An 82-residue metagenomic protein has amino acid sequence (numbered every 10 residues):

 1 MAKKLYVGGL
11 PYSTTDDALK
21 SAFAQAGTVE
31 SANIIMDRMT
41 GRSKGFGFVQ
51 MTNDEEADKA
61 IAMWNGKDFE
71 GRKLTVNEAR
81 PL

Functional and structural regions predicted by a protein language model:
M1-E78: Canonical RRM/RBD RNA-binding surface and closely related RRM-like beta-sheet modules in eukaryotic RNA-binding proteins
R80-L82: Conserved nucleotide-binding/hydrolysis micro-motifs of P-loop NTPases
